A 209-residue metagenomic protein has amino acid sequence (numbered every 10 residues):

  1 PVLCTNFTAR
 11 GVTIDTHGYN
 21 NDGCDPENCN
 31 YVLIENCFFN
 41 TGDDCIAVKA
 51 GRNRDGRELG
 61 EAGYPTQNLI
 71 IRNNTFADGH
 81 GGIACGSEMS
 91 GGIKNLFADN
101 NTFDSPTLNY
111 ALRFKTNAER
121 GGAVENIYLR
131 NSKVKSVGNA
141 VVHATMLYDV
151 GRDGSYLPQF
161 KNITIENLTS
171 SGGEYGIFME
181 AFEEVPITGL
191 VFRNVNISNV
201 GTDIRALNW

Functional and structural regions predicted by a protein language model:
P1-W209: Extracellular/periplasmic carbohydrate-active domains that bind, remodel, or depolymerize complex polysaccharides
